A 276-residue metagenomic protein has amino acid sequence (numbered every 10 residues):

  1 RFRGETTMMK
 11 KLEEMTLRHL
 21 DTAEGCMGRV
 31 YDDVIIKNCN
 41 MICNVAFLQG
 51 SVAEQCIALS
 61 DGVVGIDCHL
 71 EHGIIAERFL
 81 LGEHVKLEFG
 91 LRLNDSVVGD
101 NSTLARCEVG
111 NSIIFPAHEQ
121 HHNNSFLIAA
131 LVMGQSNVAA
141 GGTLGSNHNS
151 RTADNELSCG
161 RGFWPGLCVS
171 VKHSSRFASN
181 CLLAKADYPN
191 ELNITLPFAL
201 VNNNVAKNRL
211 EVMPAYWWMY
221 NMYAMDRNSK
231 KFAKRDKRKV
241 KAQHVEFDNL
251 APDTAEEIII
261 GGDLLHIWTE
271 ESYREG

Functional and structural regions predicted by a protein language model:
R1-H69: Extended, small-residue-rich solenoid/repeat segments and analogous flexible loops that form exposed scaffolds
R1-T7, I66, E71-G73, E77-R78 (+1 more regions): Glycine-rich hexapeptide-repeat left-handed beta-helix
V30, W268-G276: Terminal or standalone catalytic/regulatory effector modules within metabolic enzymes and repeat proteins
